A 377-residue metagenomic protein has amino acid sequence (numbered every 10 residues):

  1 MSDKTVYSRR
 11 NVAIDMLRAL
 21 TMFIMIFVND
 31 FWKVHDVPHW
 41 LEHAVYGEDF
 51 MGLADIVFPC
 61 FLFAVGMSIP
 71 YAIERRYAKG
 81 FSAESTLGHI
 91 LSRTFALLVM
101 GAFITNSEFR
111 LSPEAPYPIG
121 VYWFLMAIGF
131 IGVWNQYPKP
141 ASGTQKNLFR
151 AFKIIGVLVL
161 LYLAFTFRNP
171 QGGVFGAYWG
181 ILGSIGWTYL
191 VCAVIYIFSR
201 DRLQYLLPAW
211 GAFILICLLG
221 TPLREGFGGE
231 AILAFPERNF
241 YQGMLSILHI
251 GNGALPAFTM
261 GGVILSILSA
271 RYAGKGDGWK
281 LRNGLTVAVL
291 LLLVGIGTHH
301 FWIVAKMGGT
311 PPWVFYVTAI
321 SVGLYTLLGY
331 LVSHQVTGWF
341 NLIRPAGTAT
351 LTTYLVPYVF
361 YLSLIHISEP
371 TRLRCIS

Functional and structural regions predicted by a protein language model:
S2-S107: N-terminal signal-anchor module of multipass membrane proteins
Y7-M16, G278-L293, P311, V332-P357: Functional transmembrane helices that form membrane-embedded active or gating regions
F50-P59, A115-W123, Q171-I185, E225-T259 (+1 more regions): Interfacial loop-to-helix transition and helix-capping segments at the boundaries of transmembrane helices
F58-S68, L97, Y122-P138, I185-I197 (+2 more regions): Hydrophobic cores of alpha-helical transmembrane segments in multi-pass inner/ER membrane proteins, independent
R75-I185: Membrane-interface helix-loop-helix modules in multi-pass inner-membrane proteins
Y77-L87, K139-F149, I197-L206, S269-R282 (+1 more regions): Membrane-interface helix-boundary motifs at transmembrane edges
M244-V287: A conserved active-site cap/scaffold subdomain adjacent to cofactor or substrate pockets
H366-S377: Single conserved hydrophobic/aromatic residue that forms the stacking wall/gate of nucleotide- or nucleobase-binding
